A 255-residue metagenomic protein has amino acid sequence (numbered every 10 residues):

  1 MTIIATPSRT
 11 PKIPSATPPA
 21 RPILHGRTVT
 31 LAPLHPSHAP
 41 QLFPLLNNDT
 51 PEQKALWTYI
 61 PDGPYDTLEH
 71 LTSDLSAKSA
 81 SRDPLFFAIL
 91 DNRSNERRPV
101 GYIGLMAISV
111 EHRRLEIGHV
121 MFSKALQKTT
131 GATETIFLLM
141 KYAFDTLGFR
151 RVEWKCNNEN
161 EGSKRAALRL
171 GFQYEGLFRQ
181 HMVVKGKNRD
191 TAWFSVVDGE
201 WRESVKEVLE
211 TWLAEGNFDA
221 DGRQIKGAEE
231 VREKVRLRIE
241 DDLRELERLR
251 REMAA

Functional and structural regions predicted by a protein language model:
M1-T129, Y142, T146, K187-A192 (+1 more regions): GNAT-family acyltransferases
F43-L45, W154-C156, Y174-G176: Tryptophan-centric aromatic hotspots in well-structured domains and transmembrane helices
K124-F137, R150, E159-K164: Conserved glycine-rich acetyl-CoA-binding loop
D145-K155: Conserved GNAT acetyl-CoA-binding A-motif
N157-N158, H181: Conserved beta-strand edge residues that scaffold enzyme active sites
N160-G176: Conserved active-site alpha-helix within GNAT-family acetyltransferase domains
Q173-K187: Conserved catalytic-core motifs of GNAT/GCN5-like acyltransferases
